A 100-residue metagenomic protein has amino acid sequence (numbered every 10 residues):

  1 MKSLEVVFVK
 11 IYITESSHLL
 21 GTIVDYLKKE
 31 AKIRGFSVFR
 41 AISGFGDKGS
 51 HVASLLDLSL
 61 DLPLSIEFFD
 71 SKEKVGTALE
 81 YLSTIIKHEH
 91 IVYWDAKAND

Functional and structural regions predicted by a protein language model:
M1-D100: Positively charged, small/polar-rich N-terminal and surface patches that mediate targeting and assembly and bind
